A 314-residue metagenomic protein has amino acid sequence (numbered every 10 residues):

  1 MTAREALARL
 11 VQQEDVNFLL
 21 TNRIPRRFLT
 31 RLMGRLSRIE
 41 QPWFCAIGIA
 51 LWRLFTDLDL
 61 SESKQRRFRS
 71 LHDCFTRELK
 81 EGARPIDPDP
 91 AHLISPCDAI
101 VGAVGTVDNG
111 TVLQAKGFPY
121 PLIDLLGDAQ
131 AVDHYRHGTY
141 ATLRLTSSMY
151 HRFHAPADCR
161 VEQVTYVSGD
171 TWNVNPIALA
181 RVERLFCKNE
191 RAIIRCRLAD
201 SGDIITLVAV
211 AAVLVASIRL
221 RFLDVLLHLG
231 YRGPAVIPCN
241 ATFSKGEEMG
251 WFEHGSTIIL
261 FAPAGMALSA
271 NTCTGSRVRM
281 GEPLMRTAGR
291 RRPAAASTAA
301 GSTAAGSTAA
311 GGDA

Functional and structural regions predicted by a protein language model:
M1-T298, A310-A314: Contiguous, well-folded functional domains in the mature portion of proteins
T298-A305: Short linear segments in intrinsically disordered or otherwise low-structure-confidence regions
